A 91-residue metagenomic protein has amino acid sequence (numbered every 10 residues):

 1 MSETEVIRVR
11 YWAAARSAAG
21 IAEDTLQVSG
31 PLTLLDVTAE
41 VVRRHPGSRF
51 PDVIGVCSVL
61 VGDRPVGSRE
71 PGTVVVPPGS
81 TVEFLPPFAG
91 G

Functional and structural regions predicted by a protein language model:
M1-G90: Ubiquitin-like/PB1-type beta-grasp interaction modules and other compact soluble beta-rich domains
